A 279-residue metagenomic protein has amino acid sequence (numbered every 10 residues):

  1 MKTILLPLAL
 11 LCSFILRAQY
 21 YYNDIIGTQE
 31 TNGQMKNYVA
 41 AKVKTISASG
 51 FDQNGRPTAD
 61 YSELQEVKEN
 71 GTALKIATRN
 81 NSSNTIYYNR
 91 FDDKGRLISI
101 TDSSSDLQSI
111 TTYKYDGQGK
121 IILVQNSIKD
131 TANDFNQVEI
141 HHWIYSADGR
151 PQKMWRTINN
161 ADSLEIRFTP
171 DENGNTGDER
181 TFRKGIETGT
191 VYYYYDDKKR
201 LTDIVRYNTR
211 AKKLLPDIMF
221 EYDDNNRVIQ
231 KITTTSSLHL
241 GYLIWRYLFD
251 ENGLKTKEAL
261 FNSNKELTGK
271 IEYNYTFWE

Functional and structural regions predicted by a protein language model:
M1-N23: Bacterial Sec-dependent N-terminal signal peptides
Q19-E279: Buried hydrophobic residues that stabilize the cores of well-folded domains
